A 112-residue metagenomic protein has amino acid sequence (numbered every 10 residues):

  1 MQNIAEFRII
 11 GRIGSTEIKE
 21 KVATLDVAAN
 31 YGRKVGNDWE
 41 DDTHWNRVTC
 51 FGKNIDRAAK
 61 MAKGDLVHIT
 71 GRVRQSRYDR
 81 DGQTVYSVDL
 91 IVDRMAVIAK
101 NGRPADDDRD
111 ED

Functional and structural regions predicted by a protein language model:
M1-D112: Single-stranded nucleic acid-binding surfaces, predominantly the OB-fold ssDNA-binding core
